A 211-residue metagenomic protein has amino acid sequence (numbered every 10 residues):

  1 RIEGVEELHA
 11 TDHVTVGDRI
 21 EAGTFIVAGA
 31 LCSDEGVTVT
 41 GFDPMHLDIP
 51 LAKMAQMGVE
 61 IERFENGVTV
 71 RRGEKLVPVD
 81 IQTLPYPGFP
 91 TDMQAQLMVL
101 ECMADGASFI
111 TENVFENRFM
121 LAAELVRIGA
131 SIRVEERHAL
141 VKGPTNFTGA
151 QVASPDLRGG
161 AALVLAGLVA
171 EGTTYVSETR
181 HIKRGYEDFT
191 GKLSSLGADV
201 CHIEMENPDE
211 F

Functional and structural regions predicted by a protein language model:
R1-F211: Short, structured segments at the rim of ligand-binding sites
